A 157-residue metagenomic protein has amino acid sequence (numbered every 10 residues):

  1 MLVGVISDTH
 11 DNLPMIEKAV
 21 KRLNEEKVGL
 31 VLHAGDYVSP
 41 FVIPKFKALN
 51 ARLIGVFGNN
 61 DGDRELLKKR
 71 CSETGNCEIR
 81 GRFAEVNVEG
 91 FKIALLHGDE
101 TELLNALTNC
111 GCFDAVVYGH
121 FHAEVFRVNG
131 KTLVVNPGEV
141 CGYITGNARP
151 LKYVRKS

Functional and structural regions predicted by a protein language model:
L2-H10, G90-G98, L133-G138: Active-site-proximal beta-strand elements of phosphoester/diester hydrolases
L2-N87: Core catalytic region of metal-dependent phosphoesterases/phosphodiesterases, especially metallo-beta-lactamase-like
G4, N24-K27, R52-I54, V88-E89 (+4 more regions): Generic alpha-helical hydrophobic packing signal
H10-M15, V38-F41, D61-L66, E100-N105 (+2 more regions): Active-site environment of divalent metal-dependent phosphoester hydrolases
L32, I54-V56, A115-V117, L133-V135 (+1 more regions): Hydrophobic/aromatic beta-strand patches that form the interior of the parallel beta-sheet core in alpha/beta enzyme
N76-I79, Y118-H120, N147: Short solvent-exposed loop/turn micro-motifs enriched in small/polar/acidic residues
R82-E89, T108-C112, V128-S157: Binuclear metal-dependent phosphoesterase catalytic core
F83-H120: Internal catalytic-core helix/loop-beta-alpha segment that presents or stabilizes conserved functional determinants
